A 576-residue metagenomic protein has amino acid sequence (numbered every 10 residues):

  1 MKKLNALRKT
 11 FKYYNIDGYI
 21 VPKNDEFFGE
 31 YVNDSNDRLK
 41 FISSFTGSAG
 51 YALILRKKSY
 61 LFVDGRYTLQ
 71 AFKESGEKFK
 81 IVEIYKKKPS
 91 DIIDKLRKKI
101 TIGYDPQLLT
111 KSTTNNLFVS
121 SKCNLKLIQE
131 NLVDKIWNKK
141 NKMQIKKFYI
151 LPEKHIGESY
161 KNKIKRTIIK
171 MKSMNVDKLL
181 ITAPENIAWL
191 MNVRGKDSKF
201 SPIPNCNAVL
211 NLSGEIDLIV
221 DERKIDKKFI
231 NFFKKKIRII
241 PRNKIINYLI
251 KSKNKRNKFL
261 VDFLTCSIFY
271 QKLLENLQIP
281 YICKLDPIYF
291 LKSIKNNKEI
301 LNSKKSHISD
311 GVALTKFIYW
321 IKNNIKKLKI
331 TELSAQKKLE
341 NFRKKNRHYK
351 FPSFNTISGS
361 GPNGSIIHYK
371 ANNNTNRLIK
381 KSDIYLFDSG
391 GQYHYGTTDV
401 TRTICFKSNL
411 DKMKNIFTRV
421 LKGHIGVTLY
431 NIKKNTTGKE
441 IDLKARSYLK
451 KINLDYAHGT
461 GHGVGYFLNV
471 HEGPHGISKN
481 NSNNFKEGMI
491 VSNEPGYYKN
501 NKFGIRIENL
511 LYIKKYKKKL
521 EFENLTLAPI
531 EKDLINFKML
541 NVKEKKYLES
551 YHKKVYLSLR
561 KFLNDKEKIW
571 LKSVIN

Functional and structural regions predicted by a protein language model:
M1-N576: Active-site neighborhoods and metal-handling regions in enzymes and metal-associated proteins
